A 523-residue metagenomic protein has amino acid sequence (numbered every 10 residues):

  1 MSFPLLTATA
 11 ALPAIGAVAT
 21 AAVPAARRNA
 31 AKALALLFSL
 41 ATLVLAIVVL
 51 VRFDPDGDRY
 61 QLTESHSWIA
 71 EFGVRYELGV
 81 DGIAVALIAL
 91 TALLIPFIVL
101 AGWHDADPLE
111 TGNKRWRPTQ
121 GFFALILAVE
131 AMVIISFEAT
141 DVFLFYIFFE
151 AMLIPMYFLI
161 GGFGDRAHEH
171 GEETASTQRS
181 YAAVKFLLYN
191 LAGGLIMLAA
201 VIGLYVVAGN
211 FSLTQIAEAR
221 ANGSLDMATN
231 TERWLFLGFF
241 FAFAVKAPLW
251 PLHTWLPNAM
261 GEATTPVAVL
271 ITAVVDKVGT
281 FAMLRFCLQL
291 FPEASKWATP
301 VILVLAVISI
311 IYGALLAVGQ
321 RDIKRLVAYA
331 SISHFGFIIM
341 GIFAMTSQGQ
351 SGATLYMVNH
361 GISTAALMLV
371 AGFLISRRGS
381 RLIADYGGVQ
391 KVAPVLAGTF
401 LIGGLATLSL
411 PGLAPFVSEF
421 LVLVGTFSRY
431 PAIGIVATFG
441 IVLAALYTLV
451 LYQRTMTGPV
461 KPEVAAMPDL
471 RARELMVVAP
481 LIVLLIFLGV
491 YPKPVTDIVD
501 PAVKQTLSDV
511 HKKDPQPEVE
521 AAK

Functional and structural regions predicted by a protein language model:
M1-L12, G82-T91, F143-P155, E232-V245 (+2 more regions): Structural signature of hydrophobic alpha-helical transmembrane segments
M1-L5, A19-A124, N210, T214-S224 (+1 more regions): Transmembrane helix-loop-helix hairpins at membrane boundaries of multipass inner-membrane proteins
T7-A22, L36-V49, L90-D105, V129-A131 (+6 more regions): Central hydrophobic cores of alpha-helical transmembrane segments in multi-pass inner-membrane proteins across all
A17-A22, I47, P96, A131-I135 (+8 more regions): Alpha-helical transmembrane segments of multipass membrane proteins
A17-R27, P96-G112, F158-T174, A247-G261 (+2 more regions): C-terminal ends of transmembrane helices
R27-R28, G121-A128, M132-M227, T231 (+2 more regions): Alpha-helical multi-pass transmembrane bundles of energy-transducing inner-membrane proteins
V51-R75, E110-K114, H168-L188, G194-H253 (+7 more regions): Juxtamembrane/interfacial segments at transmembrane-helix boundaries in multi-pass membrane proteins
W250, T364-M368, G434-A466: Predominantly late transmembrane helices and immediately cytosolic-facing juxtamembrane segments
